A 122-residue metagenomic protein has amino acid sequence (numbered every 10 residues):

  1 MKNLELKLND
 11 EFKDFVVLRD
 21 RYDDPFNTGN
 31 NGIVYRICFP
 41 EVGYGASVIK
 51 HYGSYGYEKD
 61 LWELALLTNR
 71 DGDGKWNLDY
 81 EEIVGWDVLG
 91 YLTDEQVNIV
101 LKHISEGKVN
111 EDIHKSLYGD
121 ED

Functional and structural regions predicted by a protein language model:
M1-N27: Extreme N-terminal leader/activation tails
M1-N9, L66-D122: Mixed-charge, Lys/Arg-enriched low-complexity segments
V17-L67: Amphipathic, interaction-prone secondary-structure segments
